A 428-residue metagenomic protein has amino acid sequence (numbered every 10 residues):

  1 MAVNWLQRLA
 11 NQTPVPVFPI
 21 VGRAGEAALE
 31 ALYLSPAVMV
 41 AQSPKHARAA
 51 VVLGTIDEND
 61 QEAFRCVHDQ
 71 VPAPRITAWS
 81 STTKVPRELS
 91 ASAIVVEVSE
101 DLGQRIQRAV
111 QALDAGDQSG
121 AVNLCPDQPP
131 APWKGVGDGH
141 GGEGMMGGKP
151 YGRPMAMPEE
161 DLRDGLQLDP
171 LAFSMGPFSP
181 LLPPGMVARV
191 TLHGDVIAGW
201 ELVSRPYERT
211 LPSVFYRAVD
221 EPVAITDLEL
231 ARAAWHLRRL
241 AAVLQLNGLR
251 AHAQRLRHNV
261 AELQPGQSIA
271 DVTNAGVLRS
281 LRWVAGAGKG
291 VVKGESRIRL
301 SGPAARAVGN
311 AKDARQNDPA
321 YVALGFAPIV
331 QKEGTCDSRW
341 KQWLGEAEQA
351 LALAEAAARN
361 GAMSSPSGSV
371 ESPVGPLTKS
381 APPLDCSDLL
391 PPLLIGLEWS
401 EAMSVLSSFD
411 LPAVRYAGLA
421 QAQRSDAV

Functional and structural regions predicted by a protein language model:
M1-S35: N-terminal, charge-rich interaction modules
I20-A24, V52-I56, W79-T82, V98-S99: Structural motif
L34-V38, E62: Glycine-rich, highly charged phosphate/nucleotide-binding loops
A37-A47: Short acidic low-complexity segments
R48-A49, I76: Structural motif
D60-T83: A short, gly/pro- and small-residue-rich
T83-A93: Glycine-rich, charge-decorated loop segments at or immediately adjacent to ligand/cofactor-binding or catalytic sites
S99-I106, V110-V428: Metal/cofactor-centered catalytic core regions of large enzymes
